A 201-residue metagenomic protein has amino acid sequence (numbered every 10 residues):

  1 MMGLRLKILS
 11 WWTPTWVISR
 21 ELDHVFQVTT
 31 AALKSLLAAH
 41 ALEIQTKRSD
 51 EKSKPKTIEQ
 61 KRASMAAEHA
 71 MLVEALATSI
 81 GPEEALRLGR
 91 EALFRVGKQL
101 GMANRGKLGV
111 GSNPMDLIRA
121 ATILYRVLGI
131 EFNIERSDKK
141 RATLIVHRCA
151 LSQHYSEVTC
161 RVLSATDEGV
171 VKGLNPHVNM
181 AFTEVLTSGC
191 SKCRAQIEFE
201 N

Functional and structural regions predicted by a protein language model:
M1-K140, A150-V162, T166, H177-K192 (+1 more regions): N-terminal accessory segment detector
E168-V170: Mixed-charge, glycine-accented linear interaction segment located at domain edges/termini
L174: Surface-exposed, gly/pro-biased binding rims or lids
A195: An acidic-aromatic pocket/loop used at catalytic or ligand-binding sites
